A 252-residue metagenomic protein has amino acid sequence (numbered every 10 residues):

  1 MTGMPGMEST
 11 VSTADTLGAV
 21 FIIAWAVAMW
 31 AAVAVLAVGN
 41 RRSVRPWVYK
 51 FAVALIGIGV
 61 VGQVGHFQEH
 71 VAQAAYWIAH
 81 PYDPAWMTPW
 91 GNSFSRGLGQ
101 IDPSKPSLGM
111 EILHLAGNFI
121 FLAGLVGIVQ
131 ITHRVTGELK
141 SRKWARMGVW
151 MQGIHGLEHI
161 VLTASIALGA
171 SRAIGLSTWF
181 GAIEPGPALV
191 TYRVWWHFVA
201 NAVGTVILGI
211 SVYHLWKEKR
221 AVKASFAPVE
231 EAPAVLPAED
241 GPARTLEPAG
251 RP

Functional and structural regions predicted by a protein language model:
T2-D240, R244-L246: Hydrophobic alpha-helical segments at protein termini of multi-pass membrane proteins
